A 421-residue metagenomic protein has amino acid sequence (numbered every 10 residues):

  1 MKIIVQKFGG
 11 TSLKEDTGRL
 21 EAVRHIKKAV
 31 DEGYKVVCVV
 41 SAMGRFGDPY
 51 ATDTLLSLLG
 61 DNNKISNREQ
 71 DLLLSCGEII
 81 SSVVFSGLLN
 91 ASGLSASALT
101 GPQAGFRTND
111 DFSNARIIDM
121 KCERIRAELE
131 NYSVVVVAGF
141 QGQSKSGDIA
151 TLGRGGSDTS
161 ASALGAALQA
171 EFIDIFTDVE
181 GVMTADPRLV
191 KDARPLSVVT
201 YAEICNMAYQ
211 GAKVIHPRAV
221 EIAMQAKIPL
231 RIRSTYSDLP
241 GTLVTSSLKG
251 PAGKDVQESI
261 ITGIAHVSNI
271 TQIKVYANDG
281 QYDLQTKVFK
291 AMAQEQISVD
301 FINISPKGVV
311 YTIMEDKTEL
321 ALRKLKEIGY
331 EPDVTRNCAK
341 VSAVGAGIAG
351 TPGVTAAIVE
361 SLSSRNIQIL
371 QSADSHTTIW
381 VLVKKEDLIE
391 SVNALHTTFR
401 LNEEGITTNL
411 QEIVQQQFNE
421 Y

Functional and structural regions predicted by a protein language model:
M1-V220, V383-K384, E403, L410-Y421: Nucleotide/pyrophosphate-binding catalytic subdomain
Y34, L94, I228, I297 (+1 more regions): Short phosphate-binding/catalytic loops that engage adenosine nucleotides
S41-G44, Y50-D53, I232-A252, P306 (+1 more regions): Terminal amphipathic helices with adjacent charged low-complexity linkers/tails
M43-G44, V179-G181, A226-L230, S234-L239 (+2 more regions): Glycine-rich beta-alpha junction loops
A138, L196, N206-V267: Phosphate/diphosphate-binding glycine-rich loops and adjacent basic-rich segments that engage nucleotide
F172-F176, L230-I232, D300, Q371: Short hydrophobic alpha-helical runs that function as membrane-insertion/retention elements
L243-Y421: A conserved regulatory-domain signal marking ACT and ACT-like small-molecule sensing domains and adjacent regulatory
